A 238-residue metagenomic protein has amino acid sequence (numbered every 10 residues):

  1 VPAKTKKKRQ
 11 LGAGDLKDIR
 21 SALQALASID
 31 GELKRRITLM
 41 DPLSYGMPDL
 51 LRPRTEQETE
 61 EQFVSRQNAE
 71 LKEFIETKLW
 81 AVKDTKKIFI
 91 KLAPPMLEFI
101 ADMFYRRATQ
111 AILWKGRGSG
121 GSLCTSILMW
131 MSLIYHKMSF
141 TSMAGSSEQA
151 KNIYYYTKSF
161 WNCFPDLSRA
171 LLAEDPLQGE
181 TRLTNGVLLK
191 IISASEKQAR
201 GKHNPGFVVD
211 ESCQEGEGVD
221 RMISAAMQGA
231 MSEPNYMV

Functional and structural regions predicted by a protein language model:
P2-V238: Phosphate/NTP-binding elements of NTP-utilizing enzymes
